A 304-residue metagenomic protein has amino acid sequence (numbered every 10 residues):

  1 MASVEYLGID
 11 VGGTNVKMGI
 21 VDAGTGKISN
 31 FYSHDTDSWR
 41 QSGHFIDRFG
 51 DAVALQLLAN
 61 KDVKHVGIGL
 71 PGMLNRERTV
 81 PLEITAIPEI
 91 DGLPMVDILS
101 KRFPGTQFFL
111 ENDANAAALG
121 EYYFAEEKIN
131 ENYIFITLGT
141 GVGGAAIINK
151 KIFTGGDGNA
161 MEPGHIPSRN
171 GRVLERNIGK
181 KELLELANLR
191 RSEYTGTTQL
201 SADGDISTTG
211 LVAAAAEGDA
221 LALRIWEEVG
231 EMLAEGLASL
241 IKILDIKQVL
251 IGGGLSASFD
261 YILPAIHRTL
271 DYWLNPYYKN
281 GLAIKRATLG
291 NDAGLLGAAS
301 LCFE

Functional and structural regions predicted by a protein language model:
M1-H65, L74-V80, L99-Q107, G120-N132 (+1 more regions): ATP-binding/phosphotransfer module of carbohydrate and carboxylate kinases, centering on a glycine-rich
D10, G67-P71, E111, F135-G141 (+1 more regions): Short beta-strand segments
T14-N15, A116, T140-G143: Conserved A3 ("GATE") glycine/threonine-rich loop of ANL adenylate-forming enzymes
T79-G92: A charged helix-plus-loop insertion that forms the helical arch/lid used to bind and gate nucleic-acid substrates
A86-E89, F109-N115, F135-L138, K285-N291: Active-site nucleophile and cofactor-binding loops and adjacent substrate-binding regions of central metabolic enzymes
L93-L99: Short gly/Ser/Thr-rich phosphate-binding loop of adenylate-forming enzymes
K128-K181: Glycine-rich phosphate-binding loop of actin/hexokinase-like ATP-binding domains
